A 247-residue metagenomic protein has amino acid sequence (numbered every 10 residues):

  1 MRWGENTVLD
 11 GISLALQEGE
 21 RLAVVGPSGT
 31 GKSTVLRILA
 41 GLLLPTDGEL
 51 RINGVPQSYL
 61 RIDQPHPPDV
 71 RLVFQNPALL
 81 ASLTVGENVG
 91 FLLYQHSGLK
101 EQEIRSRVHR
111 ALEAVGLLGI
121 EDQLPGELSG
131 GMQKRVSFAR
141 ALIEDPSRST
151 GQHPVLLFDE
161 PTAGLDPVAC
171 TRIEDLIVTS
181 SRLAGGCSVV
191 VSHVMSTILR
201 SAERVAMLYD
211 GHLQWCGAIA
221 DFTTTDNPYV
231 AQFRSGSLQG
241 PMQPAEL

Functional and structural regions predicted by a protein language model:
V25-P27: The feature captures the beta-strand-to-loop junction immediately N-terminal to the Walker
A40: Helix-to-loop junction immediately C-terminal to a conserved catalytic motif
Q57-R71, E101, F222-D226: ABC ATPase NBD coupling module
E101-I120: Conserved ABC ATPase "signature" region
L124-L128, M132: Conserved ABC ATPase signature
G151, L156-D159: Catalytic Walker B motif of ABC-type/P-loop ATPase nucleotide-binding domains
T171-L183: Helical segment within the ABC ATPase nucleotide-binding domain
S192-H193: H-loop/switch region of ABC-family ATPase nucleotide-binding domains
